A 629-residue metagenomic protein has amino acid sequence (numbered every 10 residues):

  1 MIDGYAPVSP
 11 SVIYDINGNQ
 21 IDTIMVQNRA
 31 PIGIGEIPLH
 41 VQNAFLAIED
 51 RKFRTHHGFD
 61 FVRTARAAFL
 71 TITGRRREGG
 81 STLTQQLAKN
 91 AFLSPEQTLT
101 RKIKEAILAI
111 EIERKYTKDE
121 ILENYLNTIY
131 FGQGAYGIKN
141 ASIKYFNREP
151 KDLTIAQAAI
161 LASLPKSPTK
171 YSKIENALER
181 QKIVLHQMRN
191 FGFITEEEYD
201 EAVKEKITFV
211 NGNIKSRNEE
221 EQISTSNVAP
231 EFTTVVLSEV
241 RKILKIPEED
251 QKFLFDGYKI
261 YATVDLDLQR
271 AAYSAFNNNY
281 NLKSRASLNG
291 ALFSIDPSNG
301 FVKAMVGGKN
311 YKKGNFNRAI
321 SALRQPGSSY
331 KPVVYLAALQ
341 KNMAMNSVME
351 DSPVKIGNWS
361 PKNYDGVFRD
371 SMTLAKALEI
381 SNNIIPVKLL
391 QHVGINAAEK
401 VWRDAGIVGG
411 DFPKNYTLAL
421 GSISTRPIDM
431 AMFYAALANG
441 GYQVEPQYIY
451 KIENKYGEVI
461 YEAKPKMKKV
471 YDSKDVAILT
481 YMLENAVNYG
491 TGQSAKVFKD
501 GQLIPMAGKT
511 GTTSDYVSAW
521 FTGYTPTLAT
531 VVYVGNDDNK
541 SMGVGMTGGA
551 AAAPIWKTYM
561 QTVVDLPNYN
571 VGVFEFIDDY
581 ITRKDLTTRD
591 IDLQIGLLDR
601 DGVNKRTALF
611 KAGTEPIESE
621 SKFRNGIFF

Functional and structural regions predicted by a protein language model:
M1-Y14, I72: N-terminal type II signal-anchor transmembrane helix that functions as the membrane-insertion/stop-transfer segment
P10-Q20, I37, L153, R285-K312 (+2 more regions): A short, well-structured edge-of-sheet supersecondary motif
A30-G35, A286-G290, K313-V333, M345-D351: Short active-site loop at a secondary-structure junction that contains or immediately precedes the catalytic residue(s)
F45-L46, M188, A272, N299-G300 (+5 more regions): Active-site SXXK
R54-R63, Y136-K139, T195-D200, K313-F316 (+3 more regions): Short, well-structured active-site flanking segments
L70-Q97, K215-A229, M343-A398, N415 (+3 more regions): Conserved catalytic neighborhood of penicillin-recognizing serine enzymes
G74-R270, K400-D404, V408-G409, Y416-G421 (+1 more regions): Non-catalytic, structured segments within soluble enzyme domains
A262-K283, L292-D296, M305, N310-F316 (+3 more regions): A penicillin-recognizing enzyme superfamily signal
